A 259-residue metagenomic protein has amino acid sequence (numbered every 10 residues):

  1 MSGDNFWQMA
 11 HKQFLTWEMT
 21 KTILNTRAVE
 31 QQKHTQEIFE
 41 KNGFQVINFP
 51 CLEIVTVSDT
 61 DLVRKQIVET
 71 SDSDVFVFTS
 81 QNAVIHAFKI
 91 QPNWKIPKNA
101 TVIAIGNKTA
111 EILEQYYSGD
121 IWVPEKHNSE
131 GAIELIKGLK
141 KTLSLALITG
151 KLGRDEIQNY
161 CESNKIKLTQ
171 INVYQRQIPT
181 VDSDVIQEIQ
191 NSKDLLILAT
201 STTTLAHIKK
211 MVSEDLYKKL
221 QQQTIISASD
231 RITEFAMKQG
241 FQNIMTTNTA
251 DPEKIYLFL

Functional and structural regions predicted by a protein language model:
M1-F14: Primarily a LysM-type cell-wall glycan-binding module
L15-L259: Signature of uroporphyrinogen-III synthase
